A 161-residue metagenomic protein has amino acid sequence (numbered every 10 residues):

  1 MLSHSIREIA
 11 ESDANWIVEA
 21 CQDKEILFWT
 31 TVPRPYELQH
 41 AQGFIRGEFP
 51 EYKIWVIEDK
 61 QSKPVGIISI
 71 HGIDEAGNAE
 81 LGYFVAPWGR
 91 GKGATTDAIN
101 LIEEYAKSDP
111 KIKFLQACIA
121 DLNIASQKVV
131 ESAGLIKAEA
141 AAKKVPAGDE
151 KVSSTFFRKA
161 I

Functional and structural regions predicted by a protein language model:
M1-W16, A20-D23, E51, E58-I161: Acyl-donor (CoA/ACP) binding surface of acyl/acetyltransferases
E11-V18, L38, Q42, R46: An amphipathic alpha-helix signature
E25-F44: Conserved GNAT-fold acetyl-CoA-binding loop/helix
Y36-H40, E48-P50, A86-P87: Juxtamembrane/interface motifs at transmembrane-helix termini
